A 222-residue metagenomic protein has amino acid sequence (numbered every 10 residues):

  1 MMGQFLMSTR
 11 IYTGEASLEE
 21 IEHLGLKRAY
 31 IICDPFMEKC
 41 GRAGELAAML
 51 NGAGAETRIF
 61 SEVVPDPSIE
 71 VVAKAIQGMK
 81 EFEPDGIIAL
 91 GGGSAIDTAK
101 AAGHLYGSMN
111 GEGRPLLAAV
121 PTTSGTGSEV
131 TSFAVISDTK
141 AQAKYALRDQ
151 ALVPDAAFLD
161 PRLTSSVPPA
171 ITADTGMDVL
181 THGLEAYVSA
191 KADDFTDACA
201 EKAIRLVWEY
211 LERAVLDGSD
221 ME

Functional and structural regions predicted by a protein language model:
M1-G86: ATP/NTP phosphate-donor binding region
E15, K39-R42, I69, S94-A101 (+1 more regions): Short glycine/serine/threonine-rich phosphate/pyrophosphate-binding segments that cradle anionic phosphate groups
E22, A47, R58, A73-I76 (+3 more regions): Predominant activation on well-ordered alpha-helical scaffold segments within soluble catalytic domains
A48, I76-G78, L105-Y106, A134-D138: Short, hinge-like loop/turn segments at secondary-structure boundaries
M79-T122: A short, small-residue-rich loop immediately preceding and capping a beta-strand
G107-F195, A203: A glycine/threonine-rich phosphate-anchoring loop and its flanking beta-alpha core in nucleotide/phosphate-binding
A190-E222: Active-site segments that bind and position negatively charged phosphate/pyrophosphate groups
